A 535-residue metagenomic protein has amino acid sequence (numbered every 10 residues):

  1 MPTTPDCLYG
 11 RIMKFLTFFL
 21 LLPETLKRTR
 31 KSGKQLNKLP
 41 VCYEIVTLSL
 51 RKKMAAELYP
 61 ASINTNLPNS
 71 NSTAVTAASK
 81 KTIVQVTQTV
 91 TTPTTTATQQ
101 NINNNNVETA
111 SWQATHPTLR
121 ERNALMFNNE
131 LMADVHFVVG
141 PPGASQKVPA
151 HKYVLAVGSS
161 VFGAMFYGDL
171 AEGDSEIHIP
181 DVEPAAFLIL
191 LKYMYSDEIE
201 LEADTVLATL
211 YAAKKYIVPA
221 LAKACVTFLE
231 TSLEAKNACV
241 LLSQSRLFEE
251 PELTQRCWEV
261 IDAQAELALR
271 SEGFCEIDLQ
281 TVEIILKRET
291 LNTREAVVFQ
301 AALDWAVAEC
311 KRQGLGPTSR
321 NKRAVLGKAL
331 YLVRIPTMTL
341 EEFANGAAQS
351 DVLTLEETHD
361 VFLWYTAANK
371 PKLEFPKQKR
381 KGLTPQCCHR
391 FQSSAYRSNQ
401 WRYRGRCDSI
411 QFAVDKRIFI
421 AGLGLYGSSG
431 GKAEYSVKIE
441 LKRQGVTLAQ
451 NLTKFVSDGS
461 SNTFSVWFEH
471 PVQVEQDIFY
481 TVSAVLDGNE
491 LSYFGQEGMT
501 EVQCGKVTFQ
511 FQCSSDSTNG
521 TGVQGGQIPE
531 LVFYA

Functional and structural regions predicted by a protein language model:
M1-T73, A78: PEST-like, low-complexity acidic/proline-rich intrinsically disordered segments, predominantly at protein N-termini
Y43-K152, K192-A203: N-terminal BTB/POZ boundary and linker segment
A55-V84, V90, T94, V148 (+5 more regions): Alpha-helical scaffold in the C-terminal half of BTB/POZ domains and their immediate C-terminal extension
E172-K192: Eukaryotic helix-linker segments that join adjacent hydrophobic helices
S409-F419, G430, H470-V474: Extracellular and analogous surface-interaction loops
I418-G430, S483-A484: A short beta-strand element within beta-rich, extracytoplasmic domains of secreted/secretory-pathway proteins
G431-S514: Aromatic- and Gly/Pro-enriched, solvent-exposed loop/edge beta-strand patches characteristic of beta-rich domains
T500-A535: PGST-rich, cysteine-poor low-complexity/disordered linker and tail segments that act as flexible spacers
